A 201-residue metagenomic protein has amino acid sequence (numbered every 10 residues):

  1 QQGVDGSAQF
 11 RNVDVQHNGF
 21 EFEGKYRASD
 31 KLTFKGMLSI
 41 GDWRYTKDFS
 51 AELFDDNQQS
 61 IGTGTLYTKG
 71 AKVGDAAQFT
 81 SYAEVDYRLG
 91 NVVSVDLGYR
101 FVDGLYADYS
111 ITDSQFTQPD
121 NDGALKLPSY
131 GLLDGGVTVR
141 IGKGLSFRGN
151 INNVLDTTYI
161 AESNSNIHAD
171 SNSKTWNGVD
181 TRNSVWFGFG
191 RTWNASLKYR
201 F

Functional and structural regions predicted by a protein language model:
Q1-Q9, Y45-A71, Y106-L125, I160-V185: Solvent-exposed loop segments that connect transmembrane elements
G6, N18, F79, G131 (+2 more regions): Exposed loop/turn and edge beta-strand positions of beta-sandwich/beta-sheet ligand-binding modules
A8-I111, S196, R200: Gram-negative outer-membrane beta-barrel transporters
V13, G74-D75, K126-L127, W186-F187: Aromatic-acidic/polar surface patches that form glycan- and anion
G24, G36, G98, G131 (+3 more regions): Small side chains
A76-R140, L155-D156, S163-H168: C-terminal beta-barrel architecture of Gram-negative outer-membrane proteins
F101-D113, T138-F201: C-terminal beta-signal and adjacent terminal beta-strands/loops of Gram-negative outer-membrane beta-barrel proteins
